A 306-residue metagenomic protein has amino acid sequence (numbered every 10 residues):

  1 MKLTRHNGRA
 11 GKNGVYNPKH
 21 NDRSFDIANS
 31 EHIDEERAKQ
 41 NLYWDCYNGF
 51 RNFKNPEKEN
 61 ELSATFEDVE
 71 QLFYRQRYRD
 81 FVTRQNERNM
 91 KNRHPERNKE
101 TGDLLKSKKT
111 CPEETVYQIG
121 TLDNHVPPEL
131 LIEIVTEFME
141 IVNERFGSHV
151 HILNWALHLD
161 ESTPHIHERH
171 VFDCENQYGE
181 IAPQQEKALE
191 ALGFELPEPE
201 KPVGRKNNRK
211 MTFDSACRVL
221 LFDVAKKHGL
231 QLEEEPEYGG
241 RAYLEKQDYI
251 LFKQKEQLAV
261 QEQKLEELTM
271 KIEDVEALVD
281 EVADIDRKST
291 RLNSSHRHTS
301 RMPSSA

Functional and structural regions predicted by a protein language model:
M1-R291, A306: N-terminal nicking endonuclease/strand-transfer module with a His-rich metal-binding environment and a catalytic Tyr
L292-A306: Positively charged, low-complexity/disordered segments
